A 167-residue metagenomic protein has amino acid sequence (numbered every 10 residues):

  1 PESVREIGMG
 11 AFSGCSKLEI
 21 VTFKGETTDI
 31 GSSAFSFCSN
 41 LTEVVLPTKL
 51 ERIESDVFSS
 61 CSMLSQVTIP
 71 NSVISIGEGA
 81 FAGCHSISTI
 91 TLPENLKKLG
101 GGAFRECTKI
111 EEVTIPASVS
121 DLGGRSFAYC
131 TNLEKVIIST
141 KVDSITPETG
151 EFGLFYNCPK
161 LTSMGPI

Functional and structural regions predicted by a protein language model:
P1-E6, S16-D29, S39-R52, S62-S75 (+4 more regions): Structural signature of tandem-repeat unit edges
G8-S13, G31-A34, E54-V57, G77-A82 (+3 more regions): Consensus positions within tandem repeat domains that build extended binding/scaffold surfaces
